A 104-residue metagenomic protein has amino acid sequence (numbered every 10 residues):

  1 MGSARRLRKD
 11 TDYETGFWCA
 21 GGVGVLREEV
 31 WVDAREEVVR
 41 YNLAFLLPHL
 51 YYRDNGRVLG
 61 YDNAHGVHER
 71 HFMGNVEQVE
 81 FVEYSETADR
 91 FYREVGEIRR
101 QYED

Functional and structural regions predicted by a protein language model:
M1-E69: The feature represents the first ordered module of a protein
G74-D104: Short, compact, well-ordered microdomains
